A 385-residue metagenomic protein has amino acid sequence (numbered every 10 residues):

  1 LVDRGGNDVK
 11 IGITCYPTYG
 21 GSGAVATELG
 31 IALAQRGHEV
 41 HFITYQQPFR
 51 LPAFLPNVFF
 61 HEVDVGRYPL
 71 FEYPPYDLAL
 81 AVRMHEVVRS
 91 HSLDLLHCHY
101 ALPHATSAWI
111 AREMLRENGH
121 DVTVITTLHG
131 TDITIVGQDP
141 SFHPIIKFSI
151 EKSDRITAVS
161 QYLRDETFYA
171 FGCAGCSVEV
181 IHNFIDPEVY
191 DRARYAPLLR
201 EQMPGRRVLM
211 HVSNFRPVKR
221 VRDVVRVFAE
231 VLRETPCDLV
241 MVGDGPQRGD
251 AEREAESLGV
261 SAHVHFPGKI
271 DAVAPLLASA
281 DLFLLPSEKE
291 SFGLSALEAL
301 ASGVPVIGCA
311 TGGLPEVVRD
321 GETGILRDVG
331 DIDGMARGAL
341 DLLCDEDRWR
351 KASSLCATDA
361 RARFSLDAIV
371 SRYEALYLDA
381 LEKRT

Functional and structural regions predicted by a protein language model:
C15-Y19, I31-Y76: N-terminal strand-loop element at the rim of the active site of nucleotide-sugar-dependent glycosyltransferases
P69-L95, A105-T106, I110, P140-P144 (+2 more regions): An amphipathic, basic-hydrophobic alpha-helix
T157, Q202-F228: Conserved donor-binding/catalytic core segment of Leloir-type glycosyltransferases
Y162, F184: Carbohydrate-associated surface elements
K269, E288: Aromatic "clamp/platform" in nucleotide-sugar-dependent glycosyltransferases that forms part of the donor/acceptor
P305-G308, V318: Short hydrophobic beta-strand element within catalytic cores of glycosyltransferases and related nucleotide-activated
D320-G321, I325-I332, D341-E346: Conserved acidic donor-binding segment of nucleotide-sugar-dependent glycosyltransferases
G334, D341, R348-R363, R372-A375: A short, well-ordered alpha-helix in the C-terminal region of glycosyltransferases
